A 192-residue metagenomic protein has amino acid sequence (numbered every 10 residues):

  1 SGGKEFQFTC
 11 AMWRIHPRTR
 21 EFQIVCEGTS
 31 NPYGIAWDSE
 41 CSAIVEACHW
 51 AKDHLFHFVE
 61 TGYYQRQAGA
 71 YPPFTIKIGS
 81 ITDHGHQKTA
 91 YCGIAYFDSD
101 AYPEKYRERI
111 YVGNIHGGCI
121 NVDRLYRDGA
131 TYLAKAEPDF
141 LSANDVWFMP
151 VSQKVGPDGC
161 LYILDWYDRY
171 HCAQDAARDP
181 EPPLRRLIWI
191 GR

Functional and structural regions predicted by a protein language model:
S1-R192: Beta-propeller blade termini and top-face loops
